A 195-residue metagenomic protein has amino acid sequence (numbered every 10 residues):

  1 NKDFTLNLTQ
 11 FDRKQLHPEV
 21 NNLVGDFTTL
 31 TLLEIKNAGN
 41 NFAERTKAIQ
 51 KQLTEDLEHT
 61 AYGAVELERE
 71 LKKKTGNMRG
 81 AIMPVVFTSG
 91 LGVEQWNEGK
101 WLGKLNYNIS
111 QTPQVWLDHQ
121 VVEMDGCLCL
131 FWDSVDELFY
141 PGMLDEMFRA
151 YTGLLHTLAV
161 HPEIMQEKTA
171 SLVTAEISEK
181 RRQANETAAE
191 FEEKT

Functional and structural regions predicted by a protein language model:
N1-D145, H156-V160: Adenylate-forming
T54, G90-N97, L138-T195: Flexible, non-catalytic linker and terminal segments flanking ANL/adenylate-forming cores
